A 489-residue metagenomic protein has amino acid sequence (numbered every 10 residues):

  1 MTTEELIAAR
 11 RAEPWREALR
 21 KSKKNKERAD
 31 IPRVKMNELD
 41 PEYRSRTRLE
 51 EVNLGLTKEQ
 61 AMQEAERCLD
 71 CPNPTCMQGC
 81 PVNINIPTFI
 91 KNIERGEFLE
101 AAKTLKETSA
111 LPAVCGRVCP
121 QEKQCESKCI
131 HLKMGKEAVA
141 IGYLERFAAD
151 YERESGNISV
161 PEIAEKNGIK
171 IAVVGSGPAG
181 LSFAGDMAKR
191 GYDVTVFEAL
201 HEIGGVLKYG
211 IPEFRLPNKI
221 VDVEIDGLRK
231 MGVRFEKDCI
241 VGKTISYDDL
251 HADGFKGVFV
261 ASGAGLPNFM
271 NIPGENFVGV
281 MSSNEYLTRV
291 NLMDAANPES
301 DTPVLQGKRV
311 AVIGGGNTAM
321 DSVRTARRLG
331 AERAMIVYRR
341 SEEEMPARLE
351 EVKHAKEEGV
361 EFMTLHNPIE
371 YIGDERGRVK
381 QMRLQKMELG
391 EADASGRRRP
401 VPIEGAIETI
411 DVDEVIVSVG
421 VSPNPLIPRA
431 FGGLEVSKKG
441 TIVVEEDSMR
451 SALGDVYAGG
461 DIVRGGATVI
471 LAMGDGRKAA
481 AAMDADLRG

Functional and structural regions predicted by a protein language model:
S45-E64, I84-R117, G135-I163, V290-N291 (+1 more regions): Ferredoxin-type iron-sulfur electron-transfer modules in oxidoreductases and energy-metabolism complexes
D70-R95, V114-R146, T195, A199-E202 (+1 more regions): Iron-sulfur cluster-binding cysteine motifs and their immediate structural context in ferredoxin-like electron-transfer
E100, E165, K170-V174, D222-I272 (+4 more regions): Feature captures the FAD/FMN-dependent oxidoreductase FAD-binding
A148-E165, V223-K243, P267-L329, S437-D447 (+1 more regions): Glycine-rich dinucleotide-binding loop and its adjacent helix/turn
I169-T195, A319-R327: N-terminal Rossmann-like FAD-binding beta1-loop-alpha1 element of flavoenzymes
D193-V196, L200-K230, F235-E236, V323-E370: Rossmann-like dinucleotide-binding cores of NAD(P)H-dependent redox enzymes
N276-G307, A392-G466: FAD-site-proximal beta/loop scaffold in flavoenzymes
S322, I462-G489: A conserved FAD-binding loop/helix module that cradles the flavin
